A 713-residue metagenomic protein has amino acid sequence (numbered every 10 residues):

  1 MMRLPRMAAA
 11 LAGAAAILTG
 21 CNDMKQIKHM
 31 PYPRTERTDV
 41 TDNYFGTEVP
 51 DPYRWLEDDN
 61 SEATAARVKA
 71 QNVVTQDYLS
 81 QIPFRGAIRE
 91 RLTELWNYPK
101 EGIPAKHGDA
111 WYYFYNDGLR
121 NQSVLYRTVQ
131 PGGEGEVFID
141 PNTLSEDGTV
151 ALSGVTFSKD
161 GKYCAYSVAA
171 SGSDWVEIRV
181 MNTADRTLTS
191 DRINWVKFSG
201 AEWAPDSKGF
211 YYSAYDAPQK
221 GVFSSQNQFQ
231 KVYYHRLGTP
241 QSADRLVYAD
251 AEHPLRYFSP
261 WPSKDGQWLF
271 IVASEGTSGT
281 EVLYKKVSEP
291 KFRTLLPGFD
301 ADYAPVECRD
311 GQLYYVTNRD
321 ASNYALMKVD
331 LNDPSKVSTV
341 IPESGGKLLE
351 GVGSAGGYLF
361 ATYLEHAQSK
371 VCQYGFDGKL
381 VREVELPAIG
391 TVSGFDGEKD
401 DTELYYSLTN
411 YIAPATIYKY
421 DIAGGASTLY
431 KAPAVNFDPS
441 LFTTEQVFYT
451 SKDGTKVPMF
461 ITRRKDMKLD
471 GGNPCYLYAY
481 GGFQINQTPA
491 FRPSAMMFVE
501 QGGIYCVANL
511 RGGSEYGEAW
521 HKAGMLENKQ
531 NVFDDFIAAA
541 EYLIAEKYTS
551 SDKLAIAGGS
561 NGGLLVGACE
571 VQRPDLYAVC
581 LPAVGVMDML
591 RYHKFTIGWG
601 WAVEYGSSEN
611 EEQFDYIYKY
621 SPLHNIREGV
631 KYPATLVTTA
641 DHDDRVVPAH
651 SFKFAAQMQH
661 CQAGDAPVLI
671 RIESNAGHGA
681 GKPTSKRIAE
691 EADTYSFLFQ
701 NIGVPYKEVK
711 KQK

Functional and structural regions predicted by a protein language model:
L18-G20: C-terminal motif of bacterial Sec signal peptides marking the signal peptidase cleavage site
E62-T156, S167, R256-K285, P290-E307 (+6 more regions): Non-catalytic accessory segments flanking enzyme active sites
W111, G161-C164, F210, L269 (+3 more regions): Hydrophobic beta-strand positions that form the internal "hydrophobic ladder" of WD40/Gbeta-like beta-propeller blades
N116-S123, S145-T149, V168-E177, R192-K197 (+7 more regions): A flexible loop/linker signature enriched in serine peptidases of the S9 family
R127-T128, R179-T183, Q226-G238, L283-V287 (+2 more regions): Beta-propeller blade signature
P141, T183-W195, T239-A251, S288-L296 (+2 more regions): Blade-edge beta-strand/turn elements of extracellular beta-propeller and related beta-sheet repeat scaffolds
N142-S158, S167-S173, T187-D191, Y420-A426 (+7 more regions): Cap/lid segment of the alpha/beta-hydrolase catalytic domain
V507-K713: Active-site-proximal cap/loop segments of hydrolase catalytic domains
